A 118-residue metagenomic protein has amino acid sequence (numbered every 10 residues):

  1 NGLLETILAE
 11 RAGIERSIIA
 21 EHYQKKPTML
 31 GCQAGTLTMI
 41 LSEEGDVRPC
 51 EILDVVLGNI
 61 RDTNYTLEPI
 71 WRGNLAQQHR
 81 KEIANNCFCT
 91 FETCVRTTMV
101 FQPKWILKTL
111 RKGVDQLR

Functional and structural regions predicted by a protein language model:
N1-K108: Accessory C-terminal segments flanking Radical SAM cores
K108-R118: Iron-sulfur (Fe-S) cluster-binding modules
